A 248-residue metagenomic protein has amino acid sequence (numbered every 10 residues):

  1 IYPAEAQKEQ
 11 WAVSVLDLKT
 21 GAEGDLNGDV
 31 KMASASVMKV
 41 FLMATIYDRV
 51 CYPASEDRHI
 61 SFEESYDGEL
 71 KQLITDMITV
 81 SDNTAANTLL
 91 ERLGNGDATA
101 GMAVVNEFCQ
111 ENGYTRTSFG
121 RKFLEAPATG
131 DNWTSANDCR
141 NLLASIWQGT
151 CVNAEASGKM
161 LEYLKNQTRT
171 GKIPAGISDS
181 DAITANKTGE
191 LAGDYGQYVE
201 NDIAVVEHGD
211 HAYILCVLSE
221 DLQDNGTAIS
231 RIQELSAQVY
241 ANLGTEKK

Functional and structural regions predicted by a protein language model:
I1, E5, E23, K31 (+4 more regions): Structured C-terminal helix/loop/strand segments within mature extracytoplasmic catalytic/sensor domains
I1, Q7, M38, L42 (+7 more regions): Stable alpha-helical elements in mature extracytoplasmic
Q7-K31: Short, conserved catalytic-motif segment at the N-terminal edge
A12-L16, D25, F41, T45 (+2 more regions): Soluble periplasmic/extracytoplasmic beta-strand elements of cell-envelope proteins
L16-L18, M77-D82, L89-L93, G113 (+4 more regions): Active-site-proximal beta-strand/loop segments in catalytic clefts of secreted hydrolases
G21, K31-I60, M77, L215: Active-site SXXK
D48-L70, G101, N153-S157: Short, well-structured active-site flanking segments
A86, L90-C151: Mid-domain, small-residue-enriched loop/turn segments at the edges of structured enzyme/sensor domains
